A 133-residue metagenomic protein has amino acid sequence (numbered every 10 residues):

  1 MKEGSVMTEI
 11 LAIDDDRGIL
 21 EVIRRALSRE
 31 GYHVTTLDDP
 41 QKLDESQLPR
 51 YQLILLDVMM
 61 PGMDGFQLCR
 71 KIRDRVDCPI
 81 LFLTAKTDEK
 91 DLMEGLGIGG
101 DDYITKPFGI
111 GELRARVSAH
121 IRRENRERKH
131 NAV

Functional and structural regions predicted by a protein language model:
M7-G18, I23-L27, I54: Conserved acidic segment of CheY-like receiver
E9, A119-V133: Short, Lys/Arg-enriched segments at the junction into DNA-binding effector domains of transcriptional regulators
D14, D57, T84: Active-site residues of response regulator receiver
L20, P61, D88, K106: The feature encodes the CheY-like receiver
T36-L53: Acidic, metal-coordinating helix/loop segments flanking the phosphotransfer/catalytic sites of two-component signaling
D38-D39, D64-Q67: Acidic catalytic/metal-coordinating carboxylates
F108-I121: C-terminal output helix
